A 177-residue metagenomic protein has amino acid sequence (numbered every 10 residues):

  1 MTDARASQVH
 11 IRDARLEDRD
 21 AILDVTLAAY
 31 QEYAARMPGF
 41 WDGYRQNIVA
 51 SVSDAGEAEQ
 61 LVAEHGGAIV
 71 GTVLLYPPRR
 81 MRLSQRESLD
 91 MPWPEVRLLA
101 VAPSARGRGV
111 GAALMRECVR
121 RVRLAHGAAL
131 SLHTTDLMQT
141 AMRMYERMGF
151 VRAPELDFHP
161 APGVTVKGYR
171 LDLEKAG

Functional and structural regions predicted by a protein language model:
M1-A4: Short acidic N-proximal helix/loop "leader" segments that mark the beginning of a domain or an inter-domain linker
V9-H10: Extreme N-terminal starter segment of soluble prokaryotic enzymes
D13-R19, D24-P103, M115-E117, R121 (+2 more regions): Acetyl-CoA-dependent GNAT
A28, P92-W93, A128-S131, T135-G177: C-terminal "cap" of GNAT-fold acetyltransferases
E59, H126-A128: Short coil/turn segments at beta-strand junctions that form active-site/ligand-binding loops
L98-R116, A125, D136-R143, R147-M148: Conserved glycine-rich acetyl-CoA-binding loop
